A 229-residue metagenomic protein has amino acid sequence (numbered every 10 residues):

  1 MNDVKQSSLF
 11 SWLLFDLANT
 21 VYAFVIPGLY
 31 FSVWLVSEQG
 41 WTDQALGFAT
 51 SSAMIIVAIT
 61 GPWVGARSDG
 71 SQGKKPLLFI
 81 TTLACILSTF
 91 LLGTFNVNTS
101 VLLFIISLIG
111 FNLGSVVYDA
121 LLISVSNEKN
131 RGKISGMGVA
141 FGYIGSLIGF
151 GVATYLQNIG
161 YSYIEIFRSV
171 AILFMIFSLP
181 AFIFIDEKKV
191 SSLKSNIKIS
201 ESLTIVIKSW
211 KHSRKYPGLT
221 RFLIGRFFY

Functional and structural regions predicted by a protein language model:
M1-F10, K188-I224: Juxtamembrane intracellular "pre-TM" segments in multi-pass secondary transporters
N2-M54, G218-Y229: Helix-loop boundary and gating motifs at the non-cytosolic
T42, G47, K74, Y155-I172: A membrane-interface helix-boundary motif in multi-pass transporters
S68-L83: Cytoplasmic membrane-interface "Motif A"-like loop-to-helix N-cap segments of 12-TM Major Facilitator Superfamily
F79-V97: C-terminal ends and interior cores of transmembrane alpha-helices in multi-pass membrane transporters/permeases
L113-N127: Intracellular juxtamembrane helix-capping segments at the cytosolic ends of symmetry-related transmembrane helices
G132-T154: Glycine-rich segments within core transmembrane alpha-helices of 12-TM secondary carriers
G149, A153-T154, I172-S191: C-terminal membrane-cytosol helix-exit motif in multi-pass small-molecule transporters
